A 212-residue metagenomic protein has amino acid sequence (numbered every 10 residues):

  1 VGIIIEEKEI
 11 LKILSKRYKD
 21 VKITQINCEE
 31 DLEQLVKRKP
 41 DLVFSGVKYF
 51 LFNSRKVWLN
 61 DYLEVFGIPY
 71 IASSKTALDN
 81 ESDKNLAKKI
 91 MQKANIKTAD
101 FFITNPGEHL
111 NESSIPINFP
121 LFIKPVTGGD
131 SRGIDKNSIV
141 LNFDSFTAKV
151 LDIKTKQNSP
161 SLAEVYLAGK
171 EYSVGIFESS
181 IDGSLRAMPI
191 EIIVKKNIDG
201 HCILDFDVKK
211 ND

Functional and structural regions predicted by a protein language model:
V1-Y70, T76, S82, L86 (+1 more regions): ATP-binding N-terminal substructure of ATP-dependent carboxylate-amine bond-forming enzymes
I13, G128-D130, K209-D212: Short, basic/glycine-rich phosphate-binding loops at helix/coil junctions that contact nucleotide phosphates
T24, T104, V140, I190 (+1 more regions): Hydrophobic residues at beta-strand termini and immediately following loops that shape nucleotide-binding pockets
V36-K39, D79-L162, A168-G169, S180-I181: Active-site nucleotide/adenylate-binding loops and adjacent lid/helix of ATP-dependent enzymes
V43, Y70, F101, I123 (+2 more regions): Generic preference for hydrophobic
F52, G129-S131, N197: Short glycine/serine/proline-enriched coil/turn segments at secondary-structure junctions
F143-D212: Phosphate-binding site of ATP-dependent enzymes
